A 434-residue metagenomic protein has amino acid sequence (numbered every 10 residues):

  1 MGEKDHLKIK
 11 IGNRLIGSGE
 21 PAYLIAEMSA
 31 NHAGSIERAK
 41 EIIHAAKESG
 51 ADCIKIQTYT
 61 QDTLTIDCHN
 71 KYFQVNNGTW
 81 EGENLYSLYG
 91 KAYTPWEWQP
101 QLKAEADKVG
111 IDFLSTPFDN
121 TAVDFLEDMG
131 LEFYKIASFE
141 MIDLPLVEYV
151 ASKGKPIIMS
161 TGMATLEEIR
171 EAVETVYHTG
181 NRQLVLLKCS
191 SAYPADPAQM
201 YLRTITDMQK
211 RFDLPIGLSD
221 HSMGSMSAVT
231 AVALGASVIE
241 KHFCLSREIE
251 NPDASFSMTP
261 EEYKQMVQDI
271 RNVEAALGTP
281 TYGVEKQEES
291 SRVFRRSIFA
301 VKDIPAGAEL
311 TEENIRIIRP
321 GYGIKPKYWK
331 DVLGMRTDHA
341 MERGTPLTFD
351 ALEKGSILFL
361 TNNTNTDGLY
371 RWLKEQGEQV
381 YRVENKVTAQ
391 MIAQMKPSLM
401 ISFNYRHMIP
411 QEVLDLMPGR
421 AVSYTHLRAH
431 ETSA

Functional and structural regions predicted by a protein language model:
G2-E353: Catalytic cores and adjacent flexible loops of soluble metabolic enzymes that perform enolate/carbanion chemistry on
I56, Q379-V387: A short beta-strand-loop structural module common to alpha/beta enzyme folds
F125, P145-Y149, T230, W372 (+2 more regions): A short acidic, amphipathic alpha-helical/loop segment
G355-R382: Short, charged N-terminal beta->alpha structural module
N363-T366, N385-V387, Y405-M408: Short, polar loop motifs at secondary-structure junctions
Q390-A421: Betabetaalpha-Me/HNH-type nuclease active-site subdomain
T425-T432: Conserved small/polar residues in nucleotide/adenosyl-binding loops
